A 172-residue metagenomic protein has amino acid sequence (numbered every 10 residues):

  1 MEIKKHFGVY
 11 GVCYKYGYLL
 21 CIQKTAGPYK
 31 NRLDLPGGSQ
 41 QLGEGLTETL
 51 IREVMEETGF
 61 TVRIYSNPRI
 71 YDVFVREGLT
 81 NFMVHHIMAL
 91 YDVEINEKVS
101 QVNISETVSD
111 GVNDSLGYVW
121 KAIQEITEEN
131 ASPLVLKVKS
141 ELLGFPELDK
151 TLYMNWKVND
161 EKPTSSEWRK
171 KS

Functional and structural regions predicted by a protein language model:
M1-L19, S39-Q41, Y65, M88 (+1 more regions): Conserved N-terminal beta-strand and adjoining loop/helix that marks the start of the Nudix/MutT-like hydrolase domain
I3-K5, R32, N81-I87, D110-S115: A generic structural micro-feature
Y14-L19, Y29, Q41-L42, I70-F74 (+1 more regions): Short, charged/polar surface micro-motifs in flexible loops or helix N-caps
Y18-E56, S166-K170: Conserved Nudix-box catalytic region and its N-terminal flanking loop in Nudix hydrolases and closely related
I51, I70-V73, V84-H86, V108: Internal catalytic or translocation cores that form aromatic/hydrophobic pockets or channels for amphipathic metabolites
T61-I70: A short coil-to-beta-strand element that immediately follows conserved catalytic motifs
F74-I104, V119, E141: Active-site-adjacent beta-strand/loop module that shapes the phosphate/pyrophosphate-binding cleft
V108-S172: Nudix hydrolase/Nudix homology domain
